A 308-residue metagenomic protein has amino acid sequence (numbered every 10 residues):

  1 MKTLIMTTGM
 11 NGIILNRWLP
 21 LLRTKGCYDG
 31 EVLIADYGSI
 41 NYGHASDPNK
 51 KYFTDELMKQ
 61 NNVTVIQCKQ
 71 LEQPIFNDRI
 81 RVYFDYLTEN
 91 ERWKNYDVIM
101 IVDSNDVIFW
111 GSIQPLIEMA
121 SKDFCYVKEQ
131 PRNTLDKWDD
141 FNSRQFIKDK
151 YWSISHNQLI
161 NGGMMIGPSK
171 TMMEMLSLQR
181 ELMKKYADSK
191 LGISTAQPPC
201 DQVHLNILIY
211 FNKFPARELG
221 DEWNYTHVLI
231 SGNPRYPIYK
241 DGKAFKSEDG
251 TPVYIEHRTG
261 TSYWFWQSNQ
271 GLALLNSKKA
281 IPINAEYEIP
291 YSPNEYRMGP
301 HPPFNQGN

Functional and structural regions predicted by a protein language model:
M1-D97, K170, P302, G307-N308: N-terminal anchoring/stem segment of glycosyltransferases
M1-L4, L274-N308: Juxtamembrane luminal stem/stalk of type II transmembrane Golgi/ER carbohydrate-processing enzymes
T3, K25-G26, G30-Y42, L71-Q73 (+6 more regions): Preference for well-ordered, secondary-structure-rich cores of eukaryotic proteins
G9-I13, Q130-R132, T261: Short polar catalytic/cofactor-binding loops
L15-R17, G43-S46, F109-Q114, N206-I207 (+1 more regions): A short acidic (Asp/Glu
I80-D139: GT-A fold catalytic core of metal-dependent nucleotide-sugar glycosyltransferases, centered on the diacidic
D140-H156: Short, flexible, basic/aromatic active-site loop/helix in glycosyltransferases
N157-Q270: Catalytic core and acceptor-binding pocket of nucleotide-sugar-dependent glycosyltransferases
